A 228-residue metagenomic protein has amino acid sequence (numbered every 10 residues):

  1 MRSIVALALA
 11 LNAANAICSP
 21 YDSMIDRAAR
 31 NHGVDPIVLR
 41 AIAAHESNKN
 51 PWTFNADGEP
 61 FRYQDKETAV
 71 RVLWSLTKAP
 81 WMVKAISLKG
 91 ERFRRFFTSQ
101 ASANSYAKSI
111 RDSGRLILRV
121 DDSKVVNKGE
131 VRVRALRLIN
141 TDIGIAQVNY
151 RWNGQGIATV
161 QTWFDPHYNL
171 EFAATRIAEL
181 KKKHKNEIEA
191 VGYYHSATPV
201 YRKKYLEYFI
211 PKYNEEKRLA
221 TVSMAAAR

Functional and structural regions predicted by a protein language model:
M1-I4: Positively charged n-region of N-terminal signal peptides that target proteins for export
L11-A13: N-terminal signal peptide c-region/cleavage motif recognized by signal peptidases
I17-R228: Catalytic glycan-binding domains that act on GlcNAc-containing polysaccharides
